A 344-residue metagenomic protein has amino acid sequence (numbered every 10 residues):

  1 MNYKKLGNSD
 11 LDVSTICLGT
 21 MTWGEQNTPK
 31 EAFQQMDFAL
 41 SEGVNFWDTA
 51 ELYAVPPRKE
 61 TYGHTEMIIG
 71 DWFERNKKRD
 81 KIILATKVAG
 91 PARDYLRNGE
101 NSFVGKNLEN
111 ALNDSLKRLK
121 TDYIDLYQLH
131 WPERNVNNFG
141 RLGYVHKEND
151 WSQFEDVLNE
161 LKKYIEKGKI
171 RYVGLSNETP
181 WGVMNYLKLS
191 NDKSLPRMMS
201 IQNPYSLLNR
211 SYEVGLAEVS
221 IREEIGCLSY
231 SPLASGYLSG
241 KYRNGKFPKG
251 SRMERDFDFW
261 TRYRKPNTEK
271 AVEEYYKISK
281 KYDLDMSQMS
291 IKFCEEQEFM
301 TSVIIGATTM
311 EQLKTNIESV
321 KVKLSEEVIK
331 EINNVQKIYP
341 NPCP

Functional and structural regions predicted by a protein language model:
M1-T86, D122: N-terminal binding-site loop/beta-alpha segment at the start of enzyme catalytic domains that lines or forms
G7-Q26, A85-G99, Q128, P132-R141: N-terminal small/glycine-rich loop or linker at the start of catalytic domains across soluble metabolic enzymes
N27, E31, E60-H64, I68 (+3 more regions): Alpha-helix N-cap and loop-to-helix initiation/capping positions
N27-A39, V104-R118, V183-L187: Short, acidic/polar
F46-A50, I83-K87, Y123-L129, G174-N177 (+1 more regions): Short beta-strand segments at enzyme active-site cores
D94-Q128, P204: Active-site gating/metal-coordination segments in enzymes
P132-N334: Beta/alpha (TIM)-barrel catalytic core signal, keyed to glycine-rich beta->alpha loops juxtaposed to Asp/Glu that bind
